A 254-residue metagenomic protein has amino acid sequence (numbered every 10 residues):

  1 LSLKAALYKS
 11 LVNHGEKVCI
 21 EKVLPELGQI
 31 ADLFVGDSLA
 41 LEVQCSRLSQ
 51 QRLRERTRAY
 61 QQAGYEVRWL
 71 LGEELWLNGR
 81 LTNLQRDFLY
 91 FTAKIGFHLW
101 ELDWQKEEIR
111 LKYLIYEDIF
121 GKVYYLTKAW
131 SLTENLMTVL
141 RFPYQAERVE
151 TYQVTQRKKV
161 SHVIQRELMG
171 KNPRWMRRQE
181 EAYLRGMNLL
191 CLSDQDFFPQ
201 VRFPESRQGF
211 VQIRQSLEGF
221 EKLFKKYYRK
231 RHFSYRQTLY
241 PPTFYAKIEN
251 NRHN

Functional and structural regions predicted by a protein language model:
L1-I20, N254: Acidic-basic catalytic patches of nuclease active cores, encompassing PD-(D/E)XK and other metal-cofactor nuclease
S2-K4, Y8, Q29, A40-E42: Domain-exit/linker segments immediately C-terminal to small folded modules
I20-Q29: Short, solvent-exposed loop/turn elements at beta->coil junctions and helix N-caps that rim active or binding pockets
K22, V43-S46, G72-E73: Structural motif
A31-S49, Y60: Conserved catalytic cores of phosphodiester-cleaving nucleases, focusing on short active-site segments
L48-V67, T82: Basic, amphipathic alpha-helical patches used to engage nucleic acids or provide basic targeting signals, exemplified
A63-L99: Nucleic-acid nuclease catalytic cores
L89-N254: Non-catalytic C-terminal interaction segments of nucleic acid-processing enzymes
